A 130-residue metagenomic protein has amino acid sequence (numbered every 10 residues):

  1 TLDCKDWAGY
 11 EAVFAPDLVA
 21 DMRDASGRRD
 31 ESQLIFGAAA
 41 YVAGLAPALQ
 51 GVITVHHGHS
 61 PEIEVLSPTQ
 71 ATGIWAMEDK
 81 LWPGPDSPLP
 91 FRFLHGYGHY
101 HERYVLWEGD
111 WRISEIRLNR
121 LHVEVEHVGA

Functional and structural regions predicted by a protein language model:
W7-D79: A solvent-exposed, acidic/Ser-Thr-rich amphipathic alpha-helical stretch
L49-A130: A beta-strand edge to alpha-helix "cap/lid" segment located at domain peripheries
